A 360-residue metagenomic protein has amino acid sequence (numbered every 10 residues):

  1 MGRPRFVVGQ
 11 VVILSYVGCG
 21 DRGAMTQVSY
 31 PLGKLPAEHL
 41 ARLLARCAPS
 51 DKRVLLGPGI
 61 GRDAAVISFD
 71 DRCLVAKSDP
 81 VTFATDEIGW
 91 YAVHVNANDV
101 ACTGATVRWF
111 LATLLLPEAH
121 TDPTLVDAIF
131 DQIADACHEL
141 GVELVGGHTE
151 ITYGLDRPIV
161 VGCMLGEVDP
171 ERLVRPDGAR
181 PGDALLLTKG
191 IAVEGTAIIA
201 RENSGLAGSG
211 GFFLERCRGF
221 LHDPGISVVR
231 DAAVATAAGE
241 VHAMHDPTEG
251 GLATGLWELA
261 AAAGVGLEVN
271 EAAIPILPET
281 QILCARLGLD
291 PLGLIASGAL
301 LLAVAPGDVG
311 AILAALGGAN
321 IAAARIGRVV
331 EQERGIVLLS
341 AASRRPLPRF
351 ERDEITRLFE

Functional and structural regions predicted by a protein language model:
C19-A84, T103, A112-L115, D131-C137 (+4 more regions): Extreme N-terminal cap/leader segments of soluble proteins
Q27-A41, G317-E360: Acidic, Ser/Thr/Pro-rich beta/coil linker or hinge segments at domain junctions
L56-G59, P247-T248, G266-P275, G293-I295 (+1 more regions): Beta-strand->loop->alpha-helix junctions that form or flank phosphate-binding loops in nucleotide-handling enzymes
S68-V81, T106-G205, R328: Glycine-rich anion-binding loops of enzyme active sites
T85-L111, I129-E139, R230-V234, T254-E258: Small-aliphatic-rich amphipathic alpha-helix that forms the alpha element of a beta-alpha
P117-T121, G219-A296: Active-site-proximal betaalpha loop/short-helix elements that scaffold phosphoryl/nucleotidyl transfer chemistry
V304-V309: Helix N-cap motif at beta-to-alpha junctions
